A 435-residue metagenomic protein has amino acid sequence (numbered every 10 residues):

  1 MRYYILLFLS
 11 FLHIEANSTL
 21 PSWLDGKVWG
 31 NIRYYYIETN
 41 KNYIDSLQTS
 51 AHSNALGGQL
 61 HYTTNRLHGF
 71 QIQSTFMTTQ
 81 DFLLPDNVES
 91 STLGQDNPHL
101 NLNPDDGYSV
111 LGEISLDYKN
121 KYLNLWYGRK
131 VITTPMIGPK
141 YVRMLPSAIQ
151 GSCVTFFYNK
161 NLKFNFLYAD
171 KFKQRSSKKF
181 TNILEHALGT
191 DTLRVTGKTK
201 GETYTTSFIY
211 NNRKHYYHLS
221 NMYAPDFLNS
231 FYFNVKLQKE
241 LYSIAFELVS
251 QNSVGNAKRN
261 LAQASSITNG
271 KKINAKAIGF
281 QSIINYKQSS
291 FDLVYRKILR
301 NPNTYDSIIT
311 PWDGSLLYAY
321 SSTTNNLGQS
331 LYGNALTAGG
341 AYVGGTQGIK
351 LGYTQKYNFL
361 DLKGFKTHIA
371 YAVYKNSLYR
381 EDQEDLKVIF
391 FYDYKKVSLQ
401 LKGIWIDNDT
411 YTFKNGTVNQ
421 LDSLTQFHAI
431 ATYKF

Functional and structural regions predicted by a protein language model:
I14-R129, Q355-N358, D382-F435: Beta-barrel outer-membrane channel/assembly domains of diderm bacteria
Y34, L125-K140, F164-F166, T206 (+6 more regions): Transmembrane beta-strand segments that form the barrel wall of outer-membrane beta-barrel proteins
Y43-Q48, H99-L102, I137-K140, N182 (+5 more regions): Extracellular loop and loop/strand-boundary signature of outer-membrane beta-barrel proteins
G58-N65, I114-N120, I149-N159, L184-T190 (+10 more regions): Feature captures outer-membrane beta-barrel proteins of Gram-negative bacteria and organelles
H68-I72, Y122-W126, N161-N165, K173 (+5 more regions): Repeated loop/turn-to-beta-strand initiation elements of outer-membrane beta-barrel proteins
F82-L84, N165-T203, E240-N325, L331 (+2 more regions): Outer-membrane beta-barrel translocator/channel fold
P139-P146, F172-R175, K198-E202, N221-Y232 (+3 more regions): Solvent-exposed loop/turn segments connecting transmembrane beta-strands in outer-membrane beta-barrel proteins
R300-E381, D385-L386: C-terminal structural cap/anchor segments
